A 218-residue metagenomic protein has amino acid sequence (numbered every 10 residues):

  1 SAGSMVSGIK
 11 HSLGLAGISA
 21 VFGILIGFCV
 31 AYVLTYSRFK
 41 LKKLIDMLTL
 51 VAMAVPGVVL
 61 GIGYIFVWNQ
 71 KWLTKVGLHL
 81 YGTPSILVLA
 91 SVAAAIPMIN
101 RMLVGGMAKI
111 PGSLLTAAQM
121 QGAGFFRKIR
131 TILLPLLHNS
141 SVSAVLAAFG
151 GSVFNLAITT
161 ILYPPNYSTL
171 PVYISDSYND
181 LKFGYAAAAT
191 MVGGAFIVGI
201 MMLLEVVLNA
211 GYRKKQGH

Functional and structural regions predicted by a protein language model:
S1-S4, V153, T159-E205: Interhelical loop and adjacent transmembrane-helix boundary motif in polytopic membrane transport permeases
S1-V21, D180-L181: Periplasmic/extracellular loop-to-transmembrane helix junction in inner-membrane transport proteins
G3-V6, S37, L41-L44, V58-V92 (+2 more regions): Membrane-interfacial helix termini and adjacent extracytoplasmic/periplasmic loops of multi-pass transporters
K10-I18, M47, S85-V88, I129-L134 (+3 more regions): Internal alpha-helical transmembrane segments of multi-pass membrane proteins, especially GPCRs
A20-F28, Y32, V58, I62 (+8 more regions): Hydrophobic positions within alpha-helical transmembrane segments of bacterial inner-membrane proteins
V33-L34, L41, V104-L115, Q119 (+3 more regions): C-terminal transmembrane helix and the adjacent membrane-cytosol boundary/short C-terminal tail of inner/organellar
L50, F66, S91, G151 (+1 more regions): Residue-level recognition of pore/gate-forming positions within transmembrane alpha-helices of multi-pass
V51, V55, A93, N100-L103 (+3 more regions): Transmembrane alpha-helices
